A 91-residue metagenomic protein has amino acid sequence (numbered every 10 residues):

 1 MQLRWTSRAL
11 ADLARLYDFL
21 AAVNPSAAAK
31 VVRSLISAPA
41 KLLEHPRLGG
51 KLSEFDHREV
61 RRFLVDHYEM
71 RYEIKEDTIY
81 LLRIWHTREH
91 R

Functional and structural regions predicted by a protein language model:
M1-Q2, R91: Absolute protein N-terminus
Q2-V60, K75-T78: Basic, Lys/Arg-enriched alpha-helical interface segments
V65-R91: Enriched for short, Lys/Arg-rich terminal
